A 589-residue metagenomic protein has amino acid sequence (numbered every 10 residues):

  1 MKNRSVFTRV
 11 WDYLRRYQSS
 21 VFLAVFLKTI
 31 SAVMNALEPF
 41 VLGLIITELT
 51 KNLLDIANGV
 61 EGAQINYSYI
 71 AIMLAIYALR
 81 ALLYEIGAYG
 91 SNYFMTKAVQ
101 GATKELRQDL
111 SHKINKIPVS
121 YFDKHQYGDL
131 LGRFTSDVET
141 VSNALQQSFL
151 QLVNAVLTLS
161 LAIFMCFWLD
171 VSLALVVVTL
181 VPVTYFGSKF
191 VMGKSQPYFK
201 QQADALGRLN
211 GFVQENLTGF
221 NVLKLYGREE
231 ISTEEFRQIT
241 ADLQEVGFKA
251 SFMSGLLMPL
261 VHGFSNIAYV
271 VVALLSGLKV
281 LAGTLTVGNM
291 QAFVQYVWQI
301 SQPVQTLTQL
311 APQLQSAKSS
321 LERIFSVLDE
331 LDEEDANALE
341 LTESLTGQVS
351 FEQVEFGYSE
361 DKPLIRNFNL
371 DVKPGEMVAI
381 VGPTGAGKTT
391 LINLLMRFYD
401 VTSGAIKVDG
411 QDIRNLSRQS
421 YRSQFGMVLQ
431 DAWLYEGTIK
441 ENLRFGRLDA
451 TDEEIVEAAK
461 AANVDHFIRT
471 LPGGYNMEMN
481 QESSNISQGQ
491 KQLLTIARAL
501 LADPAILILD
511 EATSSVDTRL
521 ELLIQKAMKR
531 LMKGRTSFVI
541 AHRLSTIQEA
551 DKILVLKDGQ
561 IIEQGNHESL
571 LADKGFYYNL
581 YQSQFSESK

Functional and structural regions predicted by a protein language model:
K2, A336, T342-K589: ABC-type nucleotide-binding domain
N3, F26-L27, M34-T47, A78-Y127 (+12 more regions): Juxtamembrane helix-loop junctions of ABC transporter transmembrane domains
N3-Q18, L130: A short amphipathic helical element positioned immediately N-terminal to and/or at the very start of a transmembrane
W11-S19, V119-S120, V138-L145, F149 (+7 more regions): An intracellular "coupling" helix at the cytosolic face of ABC transporter transmembrane type-1 domains
S20-V33, Q147-Q201, V272-L285: Transmembrane helices of ABC transporter permease
V21-G87, F167-S172, G283-V287: Transmembrane helix-loop-helix hairpins at lipid-water interfaces of multipass membrane proteins, especially the type-1
I114, F236, I324, F351-Q353: Conserved catalytic Walker-motif region of ABC-type ATPase nucleotide-binding domains
R228, F252, I267-Y269, F293 (+1 more regions): Cytosolic ends of transmembrane helices, especially the final helix of ABC transmembrane type-1 domains
